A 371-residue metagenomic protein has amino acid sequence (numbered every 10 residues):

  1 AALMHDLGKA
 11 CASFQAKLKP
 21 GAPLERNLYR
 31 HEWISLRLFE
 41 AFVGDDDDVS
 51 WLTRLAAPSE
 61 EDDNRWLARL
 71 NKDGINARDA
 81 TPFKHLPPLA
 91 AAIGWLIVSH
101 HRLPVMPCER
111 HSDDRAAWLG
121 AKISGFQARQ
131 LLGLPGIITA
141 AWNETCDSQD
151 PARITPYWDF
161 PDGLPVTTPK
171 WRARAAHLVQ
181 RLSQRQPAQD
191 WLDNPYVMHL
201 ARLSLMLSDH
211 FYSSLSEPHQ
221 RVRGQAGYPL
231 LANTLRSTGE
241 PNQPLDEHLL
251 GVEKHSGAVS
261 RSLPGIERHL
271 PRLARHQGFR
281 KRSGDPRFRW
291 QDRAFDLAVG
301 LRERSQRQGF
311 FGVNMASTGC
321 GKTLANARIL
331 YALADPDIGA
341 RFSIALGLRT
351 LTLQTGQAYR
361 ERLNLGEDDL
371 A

Functional and structural regions predicted by a protein language model:
A1-E267: Accessory nucleic-acid engagement/destabilization modules that flank
A2, Q15, R268-M315: Conserved pre-motif I regulatory segment
R26-L36, S283-Q291, T318-T323, L351-T352: Phosphate/oxyanion-binding active-site loops and adjacent basic polyanion-contact surfaces
I34, L38, L96, I329 (+1 more regions): Alpha-helical scaffold elements adjacent to nucleotide-binding pockets in ATP/GTP-utilizing enzyme cores
D209-F211, R328-I329, L333: Helicase motor interdomain insertion/brace
Q306-L330: Walker A/P-loop
A340-L363: Conserved Walker A/P-loop ATP-binding site and its immediately adjacent core in helicase/helicase-like ATPase domains
N364-A371: A substrate-engagement module of RecA-like helicase motors
